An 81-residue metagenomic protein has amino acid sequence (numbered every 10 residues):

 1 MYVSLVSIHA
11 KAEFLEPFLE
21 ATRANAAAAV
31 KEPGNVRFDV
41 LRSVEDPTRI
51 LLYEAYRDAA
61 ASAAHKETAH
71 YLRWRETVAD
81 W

Functional and structural regions predicted by a protein language model:
Y2-H9, D39-K66: Short, well-ordered beta-strand segments in beta-rich or mixed alpha/beta enzyme and ligand-binding folds
H9-F18: Short, surface-exposed ligand-recognition loops at beta-strand->loop->(often short) alpha-helix junctions that present
E20, A24-V36, A55-W81: An amphipathic, aromatic/His-enriched active-site/gating alpha helix that lines ligand/cofactor pockets
